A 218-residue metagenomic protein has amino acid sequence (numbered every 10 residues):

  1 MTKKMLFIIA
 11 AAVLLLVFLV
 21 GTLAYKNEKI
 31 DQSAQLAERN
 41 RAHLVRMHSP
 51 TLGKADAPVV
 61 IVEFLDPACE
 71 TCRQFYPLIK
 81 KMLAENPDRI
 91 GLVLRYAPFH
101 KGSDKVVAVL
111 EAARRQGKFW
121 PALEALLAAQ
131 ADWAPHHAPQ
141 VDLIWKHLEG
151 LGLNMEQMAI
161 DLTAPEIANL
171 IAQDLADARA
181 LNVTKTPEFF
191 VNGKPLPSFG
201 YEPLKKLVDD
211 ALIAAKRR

Functional and structural regions predicted by a protein language model:
M1-A24, W145-R218: C-terminal cap of thioredoxin/glutaredoxin-like
K26-R41: Ser/Thr/Pro/Gly-rich low-complexity linker/stalk segments immediately outside membranes or between
A42-V59, A84: A short beta-strand-turn-helix
H43-L44, Q74, L170: Short secondary-structure boundary/capping elements
R46-P50, L78-K80, L175-D177: A generic local structural motif
T51-L52, W133, L196: Short clusters of hydrophobic/aromatic residues that line enzyme substrate/ligand-binding pockets
K54, E63, S198: Conserved strand-loop elements at the edges of beta-sheets that form or border functional pockets
A57, V62-A68, R73-E149, N154 (+2 more regions): Structural alpha/beta surface segment adjacent to cysteine/selenocysteine redox centers across thiol/disulfide enzymes
